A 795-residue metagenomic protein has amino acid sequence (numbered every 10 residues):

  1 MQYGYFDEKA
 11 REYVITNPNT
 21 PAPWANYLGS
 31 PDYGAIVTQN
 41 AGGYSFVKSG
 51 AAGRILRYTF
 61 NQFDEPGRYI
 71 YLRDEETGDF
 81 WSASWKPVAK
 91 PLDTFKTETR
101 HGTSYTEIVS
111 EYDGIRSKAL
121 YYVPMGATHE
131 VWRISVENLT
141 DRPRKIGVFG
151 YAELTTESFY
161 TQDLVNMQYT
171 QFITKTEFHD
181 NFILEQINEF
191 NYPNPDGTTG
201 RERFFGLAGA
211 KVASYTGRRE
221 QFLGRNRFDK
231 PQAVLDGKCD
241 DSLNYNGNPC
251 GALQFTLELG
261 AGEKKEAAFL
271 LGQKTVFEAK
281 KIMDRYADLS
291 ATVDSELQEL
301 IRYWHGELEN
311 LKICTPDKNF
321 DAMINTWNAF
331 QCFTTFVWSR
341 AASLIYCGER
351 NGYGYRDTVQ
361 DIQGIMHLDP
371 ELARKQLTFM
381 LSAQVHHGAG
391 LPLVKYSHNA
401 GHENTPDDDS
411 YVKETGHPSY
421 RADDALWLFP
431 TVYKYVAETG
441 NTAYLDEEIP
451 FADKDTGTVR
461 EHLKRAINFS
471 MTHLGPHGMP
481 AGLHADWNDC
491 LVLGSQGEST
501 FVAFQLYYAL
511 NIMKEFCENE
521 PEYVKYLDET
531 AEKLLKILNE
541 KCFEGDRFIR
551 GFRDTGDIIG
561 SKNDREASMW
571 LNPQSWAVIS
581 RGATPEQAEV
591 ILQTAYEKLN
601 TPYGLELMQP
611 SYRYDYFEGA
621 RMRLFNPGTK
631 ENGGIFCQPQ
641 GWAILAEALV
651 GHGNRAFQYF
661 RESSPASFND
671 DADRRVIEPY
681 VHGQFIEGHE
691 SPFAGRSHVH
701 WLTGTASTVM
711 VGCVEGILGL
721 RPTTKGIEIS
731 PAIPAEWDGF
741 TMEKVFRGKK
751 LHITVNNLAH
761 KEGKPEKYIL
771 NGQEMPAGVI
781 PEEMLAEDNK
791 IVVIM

Functional and structural regions predicted by a protein language model:
M1-R356, P370-F379, A383, K434-T439 (+5 more regions): Anionic coordination/interaction segments
Y71, Y353-T358, I362-A373, L377-H477 (+5 more regions): Aromatic-rich carbohydrate-recognition surfaces in CAZymes
S84, D93-K96, T315-T326, E371 (+6 more regions): Active-site acid/base region of carbohydrate-active enzymes
E137-P143, V276-K280, E438-A452, L510-L527 (+1 more regions): Inter-helical turn/loop segments and adjacent helix faces that build the functional surface of alpha-helical bundle
F149-Y151, N166, L391-P392, Q505-M622 (+3 more regions): Catalytic cores of carbohydrate-active enzymes
S343-G352, L393-R421, A452-T458, H477-S499 (+3 more regions): Carbohydrate-binding/catalytic loop surfaces
P722-I753: Surface beta-strand/loop "capping" patches
I769-Q773: Short strand-turn-strand beta-turns centered on an Asx-Gly dipeptide
